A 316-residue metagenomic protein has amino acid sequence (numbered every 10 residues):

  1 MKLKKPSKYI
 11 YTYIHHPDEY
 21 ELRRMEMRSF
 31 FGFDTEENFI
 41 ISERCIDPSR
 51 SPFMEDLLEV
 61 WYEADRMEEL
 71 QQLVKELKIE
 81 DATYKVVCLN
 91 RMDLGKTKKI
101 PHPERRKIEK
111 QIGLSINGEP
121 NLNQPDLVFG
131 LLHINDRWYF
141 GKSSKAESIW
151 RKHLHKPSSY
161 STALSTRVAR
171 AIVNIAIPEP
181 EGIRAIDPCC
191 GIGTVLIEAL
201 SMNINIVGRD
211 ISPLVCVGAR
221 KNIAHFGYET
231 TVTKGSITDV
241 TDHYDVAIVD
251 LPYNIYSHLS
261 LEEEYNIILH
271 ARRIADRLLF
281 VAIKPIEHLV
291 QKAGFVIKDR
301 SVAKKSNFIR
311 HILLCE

Functional and structural regions predicted by a protein language model:
M1-S115: Non-catalytic nucleic-acid substrate-recognition regions in nucleic-acid-modifying enzymes
R137-E179: SAM-dependent Rossmann-like transferase core, predominantly class I methyltransferases with a strong bias toward
E181-G191: Conserved class I S-adenosyl-L-methionine
I192-I204: Conserved SAM-binding loop of SAM-dependent methyltransferases across substrates and taxa, primarily the Class I
N205-D210: Conserved SAM-binding motif I beta-strand of class I
S212-H243: S-adenosyl-L-methionine
T233-N307: S-adenosylmethionine
K304-E316: Core SAM-dependent methyltransferase catalytic element
